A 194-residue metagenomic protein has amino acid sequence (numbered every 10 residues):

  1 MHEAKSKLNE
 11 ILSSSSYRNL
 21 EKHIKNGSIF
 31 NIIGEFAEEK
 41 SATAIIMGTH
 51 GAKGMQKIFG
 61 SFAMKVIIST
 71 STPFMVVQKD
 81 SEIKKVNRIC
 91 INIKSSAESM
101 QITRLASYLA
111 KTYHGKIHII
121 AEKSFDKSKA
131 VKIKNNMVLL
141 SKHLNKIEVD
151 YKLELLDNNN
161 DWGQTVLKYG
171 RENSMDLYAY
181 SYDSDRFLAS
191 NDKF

Functional and structural regions predicted by a protein language model:
M1, R88-L153, M175: Small/aliphatic-rich secondary-structure junction motif
E10-I45, K146-F194: Structural beta-alpha unit
K25, H50-G51, K94-S95, N158: Structured loop/turn residues at secondary-structure junctions
A42-I58: Acidic (E/D-rich), amphipathic helical modules within compact regulatory domains
A44, T49, A63-S107, T112: Intrinsically disordered or low-complexity boundary/linker segments at protein termini and domain junctions
T49, A121, S181-D183: Short secondary-structure boundary segments
K53-G54, E98, R186-L188: Short glycine-rich, flexible loops that bind phosphorylated cofactors or substrates
F59-F62, I133-M137, S190-F194: Charged helix-capping and loop-helix junction motifs
